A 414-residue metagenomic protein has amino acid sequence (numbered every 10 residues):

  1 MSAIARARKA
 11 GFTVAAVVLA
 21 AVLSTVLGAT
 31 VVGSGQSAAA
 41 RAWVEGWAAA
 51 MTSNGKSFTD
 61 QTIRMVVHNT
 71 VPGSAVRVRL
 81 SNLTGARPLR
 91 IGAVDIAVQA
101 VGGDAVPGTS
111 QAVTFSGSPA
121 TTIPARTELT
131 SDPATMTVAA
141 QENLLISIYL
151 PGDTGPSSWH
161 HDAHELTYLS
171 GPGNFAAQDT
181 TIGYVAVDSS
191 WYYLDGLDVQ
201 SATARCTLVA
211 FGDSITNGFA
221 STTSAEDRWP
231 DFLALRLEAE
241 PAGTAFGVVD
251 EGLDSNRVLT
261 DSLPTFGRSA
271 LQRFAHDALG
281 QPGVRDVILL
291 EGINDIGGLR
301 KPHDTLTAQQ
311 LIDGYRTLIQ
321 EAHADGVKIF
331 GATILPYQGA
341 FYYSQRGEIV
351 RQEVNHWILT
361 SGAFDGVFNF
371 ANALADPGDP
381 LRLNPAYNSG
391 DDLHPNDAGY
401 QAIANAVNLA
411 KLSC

Functional and structural regions predicted by a protein language model:
A3-R6, A10-F211, S221-T223, A242: N-terminal secretory targeting modules
W47, S57-T59, R64-M65, P88 (+7 more regions): Conserved SGNH/GDSL esterase-like catalytic core that processes O-acyl groups on lipids and polysaccharides
S81, Y149, F211-S214, D250-N256 (+4 more regions): Active-site-proximal beta-strand/loop segments in catalytic clefts of secreted hydrolases
R257, G297, L335-C414: Catalytic His-Asp segment of secreted/periplasmic serine-dependent ester chemistry enzymes
R268, T305-R316, E348-Q352, D397 (+1 more regions): Non-membrane alpha-helical structural segments and their capping/turn regions in soluble enzymes
Y315-H323: Surface-exposed amphipathic alpha-helices with a cationic face
